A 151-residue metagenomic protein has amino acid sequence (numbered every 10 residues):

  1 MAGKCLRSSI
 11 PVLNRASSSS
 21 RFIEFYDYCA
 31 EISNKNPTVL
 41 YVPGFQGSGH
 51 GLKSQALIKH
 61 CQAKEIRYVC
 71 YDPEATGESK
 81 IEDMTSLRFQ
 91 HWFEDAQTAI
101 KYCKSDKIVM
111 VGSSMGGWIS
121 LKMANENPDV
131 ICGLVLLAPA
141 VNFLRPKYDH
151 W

Functional and structural regions predicted by a protein language model:
A2-I32: N-terminal cap/lid segment of alpha/beta-hydrolase-fold proteins
N36-G44: Short beta-strand element of the alpha/beta-hydrolase
Q46-I58: The serine-hydrolase catalytic nucleophile loop
I58-K80: Conserved alpha/beta-hydrolase
G77-C103: Catalytic nucleophile-loop/oxyanion-hole region of alpha/beta-hydrolase and closely related hydrolase-like folds
M110-G112, L137: Short beta-strand immediately N-terminal to the catalytic nucleophile in serine-hydrolase-like folds
G112-G116, S120: Gly/Ala-rich beta-loop-alpha elbow adjacent to hydrolase catalytic centers
D129-W151: Hydrolase active-site cap/lid region
